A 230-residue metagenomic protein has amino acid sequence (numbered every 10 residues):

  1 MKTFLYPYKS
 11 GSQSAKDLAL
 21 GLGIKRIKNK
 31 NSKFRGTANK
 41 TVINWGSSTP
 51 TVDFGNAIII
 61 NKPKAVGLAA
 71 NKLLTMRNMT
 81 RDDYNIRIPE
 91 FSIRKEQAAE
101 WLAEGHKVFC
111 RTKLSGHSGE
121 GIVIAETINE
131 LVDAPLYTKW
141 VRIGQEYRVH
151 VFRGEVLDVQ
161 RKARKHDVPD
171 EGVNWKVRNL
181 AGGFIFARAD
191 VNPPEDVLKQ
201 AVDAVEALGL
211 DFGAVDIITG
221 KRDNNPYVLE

Functional and structural regions predicted by a protein language model:
K2-E104: Conserved N-proximal alpha/beta basic substrate-recognition cap immediately N-terminal to, or forming the N-lobe
I27, R142-G144, L210-F212: Short solvent-exposed loop/turn micro-motifs enriched in small/polar/acidic residues
N39-I43, H150-V151, D223-E230: A short beta-strand motif that forms the metal-chelation/ATP-contact edge of phosphoryl-transfer active sites
K64-V66, L114, T219: Short, glycine/acidic-enriched loop or turn micro-motifs at the edges of active sites
K107-C110, P135-Y137, F212-V215: A short linear hydrophobic-aromatic micro-motif
V108, E155-D158, Y227-E230: Protein kinase-like catalytic core scaffold
L114, S118-Q200: Phosphate-binding site of ATP-dependent enzymes
V202-E230: Conserved metal-phosphate-binding beta-hairpin within the catalytic cores of diverse ATP-dependent phosphoryl-transfer
